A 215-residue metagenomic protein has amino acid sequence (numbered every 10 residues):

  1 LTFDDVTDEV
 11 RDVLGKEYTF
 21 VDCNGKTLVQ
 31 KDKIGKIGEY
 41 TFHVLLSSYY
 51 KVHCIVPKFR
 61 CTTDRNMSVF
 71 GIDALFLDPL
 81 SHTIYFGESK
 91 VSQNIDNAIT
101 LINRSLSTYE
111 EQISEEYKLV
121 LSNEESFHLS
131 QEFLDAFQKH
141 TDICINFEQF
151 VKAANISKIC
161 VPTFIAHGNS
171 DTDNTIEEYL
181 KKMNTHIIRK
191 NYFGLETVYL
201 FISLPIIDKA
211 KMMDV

Functional and structural regions predicted by a protein language model:
L1-K36, Y40: Interdomain/boundary linker segments immediately adjacent to catalytic/signaling cores
Y40-Y49: Amphipathic alpha-helical segments that form well-ordered structural scaffolds and often line/cohere around active
L46, A74-F76, Y85-V91: Conserved catalytic cores of phosphodiester-cleaving nucleases, focusing on short active-site segments
Y50-M67: A short acidic/basic microdomain associated with nuclease active sites
F70-I72: Change "...and in nucleic-acid phosphodiester-cleaving endonucleases..." to "...and in nucleic-acid processing enzymes
I95-I99: Switch/connector loops and helix/strand junctions flanking conserved nucleotide-binding motifs in nucleotide-processing
T100-K181: Acidic, metal/cofactor-coordinating or nucleic-acid-engaging core segments within structured domains
L180-V215: Charge-rich, low-complexity intrinsically disordered segments
